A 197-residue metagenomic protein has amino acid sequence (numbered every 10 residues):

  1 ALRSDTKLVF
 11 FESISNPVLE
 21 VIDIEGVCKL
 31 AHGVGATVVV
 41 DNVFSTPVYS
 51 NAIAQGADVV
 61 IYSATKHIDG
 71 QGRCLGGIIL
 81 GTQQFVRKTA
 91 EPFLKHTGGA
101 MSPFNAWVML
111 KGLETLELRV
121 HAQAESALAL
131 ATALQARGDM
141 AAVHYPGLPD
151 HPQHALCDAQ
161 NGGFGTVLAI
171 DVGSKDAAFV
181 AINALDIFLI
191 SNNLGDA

Functional and structural regions predicted by a protein language model:
A1-D139, H144: Conserved PLP-enzyme active-site core in the AAT-like
A142-A197: Conserved C-terminal alpha-helix-loop-beta "cap" of PLP-dependent enzymes that closes/shapes the active-site mouth
